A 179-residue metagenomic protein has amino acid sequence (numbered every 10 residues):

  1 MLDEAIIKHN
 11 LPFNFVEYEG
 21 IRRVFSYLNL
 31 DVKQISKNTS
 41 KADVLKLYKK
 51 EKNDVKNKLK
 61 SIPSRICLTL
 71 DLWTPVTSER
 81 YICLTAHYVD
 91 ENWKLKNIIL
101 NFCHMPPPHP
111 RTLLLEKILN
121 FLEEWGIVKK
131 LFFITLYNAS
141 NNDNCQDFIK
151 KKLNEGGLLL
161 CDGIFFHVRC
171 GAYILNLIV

Functional and structural regions predicted by a protein language model:
M1-V179: Short alpha-helical patches at protein termini and domain edges that function as localization/binding signals
